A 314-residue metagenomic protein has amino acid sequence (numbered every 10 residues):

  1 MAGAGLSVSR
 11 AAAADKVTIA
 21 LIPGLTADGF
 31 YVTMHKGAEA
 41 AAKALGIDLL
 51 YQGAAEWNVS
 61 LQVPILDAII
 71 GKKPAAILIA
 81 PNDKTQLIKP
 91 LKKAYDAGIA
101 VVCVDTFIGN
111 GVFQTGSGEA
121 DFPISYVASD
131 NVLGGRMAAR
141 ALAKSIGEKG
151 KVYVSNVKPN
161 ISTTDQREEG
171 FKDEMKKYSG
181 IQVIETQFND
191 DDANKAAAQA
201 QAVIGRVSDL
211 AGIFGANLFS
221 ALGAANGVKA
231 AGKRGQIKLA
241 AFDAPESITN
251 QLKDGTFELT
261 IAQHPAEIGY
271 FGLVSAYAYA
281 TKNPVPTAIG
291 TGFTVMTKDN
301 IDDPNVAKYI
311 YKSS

Functional and structural regions predicted by a protein language model:
M1-S9: N-terminal export signals
A12-S314: A residue-level marker of the well-folded mature domains of exported/periplasmic proteins
